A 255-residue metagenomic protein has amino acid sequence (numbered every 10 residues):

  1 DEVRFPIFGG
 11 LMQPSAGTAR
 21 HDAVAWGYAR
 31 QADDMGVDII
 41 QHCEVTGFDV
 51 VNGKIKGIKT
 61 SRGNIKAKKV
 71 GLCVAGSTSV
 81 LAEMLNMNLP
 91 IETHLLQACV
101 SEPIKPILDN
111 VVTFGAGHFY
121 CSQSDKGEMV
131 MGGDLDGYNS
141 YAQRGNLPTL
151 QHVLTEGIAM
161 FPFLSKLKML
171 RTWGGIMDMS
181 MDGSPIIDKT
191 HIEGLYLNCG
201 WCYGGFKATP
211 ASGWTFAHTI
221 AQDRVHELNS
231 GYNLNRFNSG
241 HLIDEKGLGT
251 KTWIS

Functional and structural regions predicted by a protein language model:
D1-Q41, T46-K54, K59, M179: Flavin (FAD/FMN) cofactor-binding and adjacent substrate-gating region of FAD-dependent oxidoreductase domains
M12-Q31, A75-S77, T149-E156, W201 (+2 more regions): Mid-domain beta-loop-alpha active-site segment that forms a flexible, acidic cofactor/metal-binding surface
A23-D34, N86, F161-F163, H218-A221: Oxidoreductase and adenylate-handling cofactor-binding alpha/beta cores
I39-Q41, T60, L72, L170 (+1 more regions): General beta-strand structural signal in soluble alpha/beta enzymes
D49, K54, N64-A67, L72-E193 (+1 more regions): Active-site substrate-recognition segment that forms the wall of the catalytic cavity or substrate channel
I158-S255: C-terminal catalytic lobe of FAD-dependent flavoproteins
